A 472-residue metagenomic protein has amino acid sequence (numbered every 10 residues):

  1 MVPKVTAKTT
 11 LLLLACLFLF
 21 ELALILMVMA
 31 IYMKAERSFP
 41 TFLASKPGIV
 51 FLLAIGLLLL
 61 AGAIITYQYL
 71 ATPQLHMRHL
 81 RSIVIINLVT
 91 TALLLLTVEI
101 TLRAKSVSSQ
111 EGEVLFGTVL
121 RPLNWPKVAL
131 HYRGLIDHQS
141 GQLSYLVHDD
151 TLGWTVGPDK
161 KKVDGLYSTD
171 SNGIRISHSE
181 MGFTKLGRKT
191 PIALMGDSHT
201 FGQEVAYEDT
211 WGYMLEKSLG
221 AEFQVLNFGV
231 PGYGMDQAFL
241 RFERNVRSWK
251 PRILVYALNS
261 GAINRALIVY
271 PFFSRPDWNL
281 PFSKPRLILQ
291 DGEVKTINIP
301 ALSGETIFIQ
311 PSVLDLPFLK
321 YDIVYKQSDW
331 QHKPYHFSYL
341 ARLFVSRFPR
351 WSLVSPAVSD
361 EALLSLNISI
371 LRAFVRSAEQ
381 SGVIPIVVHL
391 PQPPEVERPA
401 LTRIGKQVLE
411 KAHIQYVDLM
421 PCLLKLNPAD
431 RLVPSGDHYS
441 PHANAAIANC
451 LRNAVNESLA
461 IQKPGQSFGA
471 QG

Functional and structural regions predicted by a protein language model:
M1-A7, A71-L80: Membrane-interfacial, low-structure loops and terminal tails that flank and connect transmembrane helices in multi-pass
V2-K8, S435-G472: Histidine-centered active-site loop/cap adjacent to the catalytic His in serine esterases/O-acetyl transfer systems
L14-Q68: Membrane-embedded alpha-helical segments of integral membrane proteins
E21-A35, F39, K46, N259-L409 (+3 more regions): Serine-dependent acyl-ester chemistry module
H76-R103: Internal/C-terminal transmembrane anchor helices
S106-S218, Q331-Y335, Y339, L423-N427 (+2 more regions): Membrane/wall-proximal cationic-aromatic binding patches
G157, K162, S168, A193 (+2 more regions): Conserved SGNH/GDSL esterase-like catalytic core that processes O-acyl groups on lipids and polysaccharides
M235, F239, L364, I368 (+1 more regions): Short, amphipathic alpha-helical "lid/cap" segments that border enzyme active or binding sites
